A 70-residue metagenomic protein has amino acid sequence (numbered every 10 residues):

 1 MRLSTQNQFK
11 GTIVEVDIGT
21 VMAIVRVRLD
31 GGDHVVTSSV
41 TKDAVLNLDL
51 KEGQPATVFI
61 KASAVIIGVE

Functional and structural regions predicted by a protein language model:
M1-E70: Non-catalytic connector elements of ABC transporters
